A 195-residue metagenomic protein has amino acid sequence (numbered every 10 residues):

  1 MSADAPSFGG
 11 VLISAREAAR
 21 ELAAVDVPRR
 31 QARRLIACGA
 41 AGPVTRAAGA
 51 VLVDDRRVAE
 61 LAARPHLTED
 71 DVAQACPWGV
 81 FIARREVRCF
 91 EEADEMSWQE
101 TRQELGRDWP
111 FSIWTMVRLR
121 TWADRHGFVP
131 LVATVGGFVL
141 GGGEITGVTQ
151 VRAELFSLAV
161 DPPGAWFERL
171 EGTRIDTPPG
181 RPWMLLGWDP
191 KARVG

Functional and structural regions predicted by a protein language model:
M1-D4, H66-T68: A short, compositionally biased domain-edge/stem linker segment
S2-A32: Polyanion-binding surface elements
V11, G49-V51, E154-L158: Short beta-strand micro-motifs in enzyme catalytic cores
I13, V27-R30, V53, L67 (+1 more regions): Short coil/turn linker and secondary-structure boundary residues
S14-A15, L52-R56, S112: Helix N-cap / beta->alpha transition motif
R20, R34, R85-G195: Structured alpha/beta reader/binder surfaces that contact nucleic acids or chromatin modification marks
A24-L52: Major-groove DNA-recognition helix of helix-turn-helix-type DNA-binding domains
D55-R88: A short, Lys/Arg-enriched interface patch at domain edges and termini
